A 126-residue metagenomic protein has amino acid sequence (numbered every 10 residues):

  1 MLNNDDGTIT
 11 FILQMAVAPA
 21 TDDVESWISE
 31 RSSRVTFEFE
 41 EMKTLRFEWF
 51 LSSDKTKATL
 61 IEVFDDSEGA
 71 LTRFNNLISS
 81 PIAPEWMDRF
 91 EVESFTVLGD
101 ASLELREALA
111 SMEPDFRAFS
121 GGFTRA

Functional and structural regions predicted by a protein language model:
M1-A58, D65-N76, D88-A126: Short S/T/G/P-rich N-terminal loop/turn motif that feeds into the first structured element of a domain
I78-E85: A short, acidic, amphipathic alpha-helical segment used as a generic capping/interface helix at domain edges
